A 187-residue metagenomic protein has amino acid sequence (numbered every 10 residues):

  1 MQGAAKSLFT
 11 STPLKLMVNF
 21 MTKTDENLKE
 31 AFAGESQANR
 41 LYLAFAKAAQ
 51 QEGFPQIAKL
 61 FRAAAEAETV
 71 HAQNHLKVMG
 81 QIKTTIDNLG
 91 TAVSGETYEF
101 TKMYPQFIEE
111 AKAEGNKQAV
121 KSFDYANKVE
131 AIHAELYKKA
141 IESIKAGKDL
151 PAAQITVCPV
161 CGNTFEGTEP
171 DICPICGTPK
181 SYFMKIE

Functional and structural regions predicted by a protein language model:
M1-F20: N-terminal amphipathic/basic-hydrophobic helices that include classical n-h-c signal peptides and signal-anchor
V18-E187: Non-heme di-metal
